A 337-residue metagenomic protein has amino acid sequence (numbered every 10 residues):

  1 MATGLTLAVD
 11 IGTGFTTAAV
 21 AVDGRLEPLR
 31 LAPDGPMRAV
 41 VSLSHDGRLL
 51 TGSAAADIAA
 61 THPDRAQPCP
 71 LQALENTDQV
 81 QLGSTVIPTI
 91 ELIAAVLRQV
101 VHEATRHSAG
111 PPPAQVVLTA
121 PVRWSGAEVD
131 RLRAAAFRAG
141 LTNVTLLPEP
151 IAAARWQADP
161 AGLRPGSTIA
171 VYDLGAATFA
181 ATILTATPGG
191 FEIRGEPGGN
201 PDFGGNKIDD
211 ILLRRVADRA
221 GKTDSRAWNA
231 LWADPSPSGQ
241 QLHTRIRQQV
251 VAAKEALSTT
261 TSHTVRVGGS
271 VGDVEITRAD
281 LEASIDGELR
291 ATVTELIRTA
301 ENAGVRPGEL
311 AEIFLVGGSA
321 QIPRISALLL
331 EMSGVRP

Functional and structural regions predicted by a protein language model:
M1-A73, V86, A109-A114, L118-P337: Oxyanion-binding/catalytic loops of NTP- or PPi-dependent enzymes
L82-S84, I90-L97, V122: Hydrophobic alpha-helical hairpins/lids featuring a short glycine-rich hinge
I93-H102, T292-R298: Short, acidic loop-to-helix structural element flanking the phosphoryl-transfer center in phosphate-processing enzymes
A104-S108: Transmembrane alpha-helix boundary signature
